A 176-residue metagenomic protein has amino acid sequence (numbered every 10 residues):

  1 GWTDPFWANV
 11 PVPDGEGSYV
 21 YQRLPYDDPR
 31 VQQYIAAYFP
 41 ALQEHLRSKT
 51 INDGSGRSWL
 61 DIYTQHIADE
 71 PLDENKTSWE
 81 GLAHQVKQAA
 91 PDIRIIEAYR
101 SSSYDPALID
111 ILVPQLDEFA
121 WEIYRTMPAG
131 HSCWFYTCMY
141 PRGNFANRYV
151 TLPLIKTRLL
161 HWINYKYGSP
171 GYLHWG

Functional and structural regions predicted by a protein language model:
G1-I93, E97-I109: Aromatic-lined carbohydrate-binding surfaces of glycoside hydrolases
D110-G176: Catalytic-core region of carbohydrate-active enzymes that cleave or remodel glycosidic bonds
